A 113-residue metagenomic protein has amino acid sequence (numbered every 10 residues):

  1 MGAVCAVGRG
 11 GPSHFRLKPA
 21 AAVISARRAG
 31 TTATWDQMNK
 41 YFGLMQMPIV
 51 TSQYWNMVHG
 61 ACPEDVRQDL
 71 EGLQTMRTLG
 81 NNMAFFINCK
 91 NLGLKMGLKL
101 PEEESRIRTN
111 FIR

Functional and structural regions predicted by a protein language model:
M1-Y54: Helix-loop-strand module that forms the ligand-binding subsite of alpha/beta enzymes
P48-R113: Glycine-rich phosphate/pyrophosphate-binding loop and the adjoining helix
